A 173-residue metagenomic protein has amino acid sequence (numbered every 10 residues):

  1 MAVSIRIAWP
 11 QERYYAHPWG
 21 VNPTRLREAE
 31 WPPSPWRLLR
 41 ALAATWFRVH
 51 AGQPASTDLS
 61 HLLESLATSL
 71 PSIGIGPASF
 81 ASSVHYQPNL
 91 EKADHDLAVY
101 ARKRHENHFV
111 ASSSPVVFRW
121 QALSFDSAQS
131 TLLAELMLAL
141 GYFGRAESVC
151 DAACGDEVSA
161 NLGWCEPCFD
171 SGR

Functional and structural regions predicted by a protein language model:
M1-R173: Conserved active-site/ligand-binding neighborhood in enzyme cores
